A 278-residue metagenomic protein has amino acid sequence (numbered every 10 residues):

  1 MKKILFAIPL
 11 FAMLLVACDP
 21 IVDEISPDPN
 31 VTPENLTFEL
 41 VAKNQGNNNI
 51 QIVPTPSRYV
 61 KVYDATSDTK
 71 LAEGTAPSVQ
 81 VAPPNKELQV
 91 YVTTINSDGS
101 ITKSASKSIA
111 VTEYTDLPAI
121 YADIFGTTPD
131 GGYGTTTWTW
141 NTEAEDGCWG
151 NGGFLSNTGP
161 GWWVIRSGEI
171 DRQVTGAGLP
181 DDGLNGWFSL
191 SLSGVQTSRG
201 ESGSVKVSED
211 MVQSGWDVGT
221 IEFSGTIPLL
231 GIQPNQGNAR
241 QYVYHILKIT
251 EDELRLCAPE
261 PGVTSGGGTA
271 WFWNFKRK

Functional and structural regions predicted by a protein language model:
K2-P9: Sec-dependent signal peptide recognition, specifically the positively charged N-region followed immediately by
I4, D19-N141: Acidic/polar, low-complexity intrinsically disordered N-terminal segments immediately downstream of a Sec signal
L14-A17: C-terminal motif of bacterial Sec signal peptides marking the signal peptidase cleavage site
N30, F38-I50, D116-A122, W187-L190 (+5 more regions): Insoluble glucan recognition modules
Y121-T127, S204, S208, E251-K278: Edge beta-strand at a domain terminus
G131-R199: Conserved, compact domain cores that house catalytic/ligand-binding motifs in diverse enzymes and effector modules
T139-G147, F223-L229, C257-P261: Generic short beta-strand segments
E169-E251, C257: Contiguous, well-ordered beta-strand patches that form the walls/edges of small beta-barrel/beta-sandwich domains
